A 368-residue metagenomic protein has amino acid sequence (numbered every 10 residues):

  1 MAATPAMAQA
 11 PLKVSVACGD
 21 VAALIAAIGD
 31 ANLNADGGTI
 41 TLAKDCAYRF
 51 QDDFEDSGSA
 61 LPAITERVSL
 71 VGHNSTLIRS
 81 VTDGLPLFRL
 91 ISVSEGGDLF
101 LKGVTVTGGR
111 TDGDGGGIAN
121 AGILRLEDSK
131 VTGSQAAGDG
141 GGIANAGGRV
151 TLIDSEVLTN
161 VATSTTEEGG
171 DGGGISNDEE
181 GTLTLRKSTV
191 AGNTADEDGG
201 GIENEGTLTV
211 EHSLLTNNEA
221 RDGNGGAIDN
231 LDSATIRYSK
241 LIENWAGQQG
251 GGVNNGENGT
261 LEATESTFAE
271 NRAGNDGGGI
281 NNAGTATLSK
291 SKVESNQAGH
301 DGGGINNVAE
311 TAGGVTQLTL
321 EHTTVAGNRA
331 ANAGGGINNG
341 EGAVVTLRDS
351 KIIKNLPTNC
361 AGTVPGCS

Functional and structural regions predicted by a protein language model:
A2-L24, D45-A47: Right-handed parallel beta-helix/beta-solenoid
S15-T39, A60: Acidic Gly/Asp/Thr-rich repetitive segments characteristic of extracellular carbohydrate-active and adhesion proteins
G29, R49-S69, I78-K102, T107-I123 (+5 more regions): Extracellular beta-strand-rich solenoid/capping regions of secreted or surface-exposed proteins that bind or remodel
N32-N34, K44-Y48, F54, N74-T76 (+3 more regions): Acidic glycine-/aspartate-rich tracts in secreted/extracellular proteins
G38, E66-V68, S75, R89 (+20 more regions): The right-handed parallel beta-helix/beta-solenoid scaffold, focusing on the short coil/turn and N-cap positions
H73-T76, F100-G108, R125-Q135, R149-T163 (+8 more regions): Right-handed parallel beta-helix
V81-T82, L87, R110-G116, Q135-G141 (+8 more regions): Short glycine/acidic-rich loop motifs that flank beta-strands on beta-rich extracellular proteins
